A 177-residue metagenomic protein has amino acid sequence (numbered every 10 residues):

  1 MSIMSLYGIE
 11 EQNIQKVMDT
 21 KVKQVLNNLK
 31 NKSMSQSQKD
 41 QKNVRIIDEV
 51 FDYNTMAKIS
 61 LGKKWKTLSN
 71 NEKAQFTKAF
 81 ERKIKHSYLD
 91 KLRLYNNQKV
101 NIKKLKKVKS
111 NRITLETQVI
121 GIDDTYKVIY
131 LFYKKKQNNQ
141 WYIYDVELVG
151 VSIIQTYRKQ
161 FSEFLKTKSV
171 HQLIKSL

Functional and structural regions predicted by a protein language model:
I3-E10: Sec/Tat signal peptide C-region and signal peptidase I cleavage site
E11-L92: Early exported N-terminus immediately downstream of N-terminal targeting peptides
K16, K42-R45, D52-K58, K104-K107 (+3 more regions): Intrinsically disordered, low-complexity linear regions
G62, L94-K99, E163-L165: Juxtamembrane/interface motifs at transmembrane-helix termini
H86-I129: Surface-exposed, charged secondary-structure patches
T117-Q118, K127-K135, L165-L177: A beta-rich soluble binding module of mature secreted/lumenal proteins
K127, L131-Q155: Short beta-strand edge/turn micro-motifs at domain boundaries
D145-L177: Low-complexity, intrinsically disordered terminal/linker segments enriched in charged and Gly/Pro repeats
